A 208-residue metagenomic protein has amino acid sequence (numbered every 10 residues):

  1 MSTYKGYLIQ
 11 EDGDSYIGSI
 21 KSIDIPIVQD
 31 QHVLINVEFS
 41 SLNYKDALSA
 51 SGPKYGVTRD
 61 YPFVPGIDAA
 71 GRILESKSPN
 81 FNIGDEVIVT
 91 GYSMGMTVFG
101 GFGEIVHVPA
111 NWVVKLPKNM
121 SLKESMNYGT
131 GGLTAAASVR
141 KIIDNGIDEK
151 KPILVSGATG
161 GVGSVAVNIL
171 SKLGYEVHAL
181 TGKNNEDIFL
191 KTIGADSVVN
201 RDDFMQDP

Functional and structural regions predicted by a protein language model:
K5, E86, Y175-V177: Residues at the starts of beta-strands that form the adenosine-phosphate
E11, A158, G182: Cofactor-binding loop segments of dinucleotide-utilizing enzymes, especially the Rossmann-like FAD- and NAD(P)+-binding
D24-L42, P53-M94, G100: Glycine-rich beta-strand-centered segment in the early N-terminal region that forms part of a ligand/cofactor-binding
V37, V106, A135, L170 (+1 more regions): Terminal peptide-recognition signature
K45-S51: Cytochrome P450 core scaffold surrounding the K-helix E-X-X-R motif and the conserved "meander" helix-loop region
T90-G157: NAD(P)H dinucleotide-binding glycine-rich loop of Rossmann-like/cofactor-binding domains, especially the beta1-alpha1
T159, G163, V167: N-terminal Rossmann NAD(P)H-binding glycine-rich loop of SDR-like oxidoreductase domains
S171-P208: Adenosine-nucleotide cofactor-binding segment
